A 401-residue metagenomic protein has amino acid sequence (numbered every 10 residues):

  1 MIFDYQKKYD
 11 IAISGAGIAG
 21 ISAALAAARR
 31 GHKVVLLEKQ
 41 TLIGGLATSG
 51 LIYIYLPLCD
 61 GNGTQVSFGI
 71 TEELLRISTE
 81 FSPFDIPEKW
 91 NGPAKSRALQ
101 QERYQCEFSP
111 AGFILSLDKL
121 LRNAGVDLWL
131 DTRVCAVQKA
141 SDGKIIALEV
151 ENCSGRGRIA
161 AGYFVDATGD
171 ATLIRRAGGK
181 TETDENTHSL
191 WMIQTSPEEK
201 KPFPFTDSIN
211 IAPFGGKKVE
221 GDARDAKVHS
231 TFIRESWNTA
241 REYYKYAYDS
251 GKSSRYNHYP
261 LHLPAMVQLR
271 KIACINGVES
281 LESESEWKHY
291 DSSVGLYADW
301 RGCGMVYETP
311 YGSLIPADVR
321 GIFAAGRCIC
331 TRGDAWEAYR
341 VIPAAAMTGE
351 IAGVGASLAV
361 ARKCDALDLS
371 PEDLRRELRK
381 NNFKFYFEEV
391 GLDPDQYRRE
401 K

Functional and structural regions predicted by a protein language model:
Y5, R30, Q40, I315-A317: Extracellular/periplasmic catalytic domains that process cell-envelope and extracellular macromolecules
Y5-G17: Beta1/beta-strand and adjacent pyrophosphate-binding region of the FAD-binding site in flavoprotein oxidoreductases
A12-S14, A23, A28, A161: Membrane-embedded transmembrane-helix bundle of lipid-linked glycan/lipid transferases
S14, L37-E38: The conserved SAM/SAH-binding core of class I Rossmann-like methyltransferase domains, concentrating on the hydrophobic
G20: N-terminal Rossmann-fold NAD(P) dinucleotide-binding loop
A26, H32-K33, K39-A136, E182 (+1 more regions): Conserved N-terminal/central alpha/beta ligand/cofactor-binding core
L46-T48, I70, K89, Q101 (+8 more regions): Flavin (FAD/FMN)-binding glycine-rich loop and adjacent Rossmann-like elements that form
